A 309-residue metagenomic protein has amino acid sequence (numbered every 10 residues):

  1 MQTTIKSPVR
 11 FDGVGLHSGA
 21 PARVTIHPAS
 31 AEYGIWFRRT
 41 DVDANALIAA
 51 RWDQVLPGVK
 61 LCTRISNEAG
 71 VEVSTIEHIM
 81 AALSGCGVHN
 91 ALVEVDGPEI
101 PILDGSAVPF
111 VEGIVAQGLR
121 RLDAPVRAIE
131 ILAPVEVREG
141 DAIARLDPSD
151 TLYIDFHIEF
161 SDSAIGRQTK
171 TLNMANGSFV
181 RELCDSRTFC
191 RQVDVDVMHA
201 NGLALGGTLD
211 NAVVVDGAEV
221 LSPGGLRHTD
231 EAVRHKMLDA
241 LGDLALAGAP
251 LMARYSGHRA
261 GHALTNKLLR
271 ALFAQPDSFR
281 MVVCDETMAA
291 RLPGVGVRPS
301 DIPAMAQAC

Functional and structural regions predicted by a protein language model:
M1-N90, E94-C309: C-terminal regulatory domains involved in ligand/effector binding and gene-expression control
